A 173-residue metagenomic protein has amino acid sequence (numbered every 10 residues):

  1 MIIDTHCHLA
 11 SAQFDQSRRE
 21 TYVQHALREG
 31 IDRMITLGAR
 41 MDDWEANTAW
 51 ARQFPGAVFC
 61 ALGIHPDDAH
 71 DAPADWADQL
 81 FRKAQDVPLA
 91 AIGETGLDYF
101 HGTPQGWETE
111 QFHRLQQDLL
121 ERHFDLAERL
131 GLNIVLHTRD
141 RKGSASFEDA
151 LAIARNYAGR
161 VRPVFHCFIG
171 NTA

Functional and structural regions predicted by a protein language model:
M1-A173: Mid-domain alpha/beta scaffold segments of enzyme catalytic cores
